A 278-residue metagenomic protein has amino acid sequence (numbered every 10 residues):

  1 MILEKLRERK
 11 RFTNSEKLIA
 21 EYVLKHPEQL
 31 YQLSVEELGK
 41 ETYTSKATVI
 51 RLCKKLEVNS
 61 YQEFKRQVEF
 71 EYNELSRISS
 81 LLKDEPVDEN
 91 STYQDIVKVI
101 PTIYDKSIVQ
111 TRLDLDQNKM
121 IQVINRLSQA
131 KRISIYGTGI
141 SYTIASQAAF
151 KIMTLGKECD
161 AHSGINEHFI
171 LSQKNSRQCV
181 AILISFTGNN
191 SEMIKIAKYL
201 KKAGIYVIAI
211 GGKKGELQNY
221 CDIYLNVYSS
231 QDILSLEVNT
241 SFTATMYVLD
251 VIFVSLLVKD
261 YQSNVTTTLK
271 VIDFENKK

Functional and structural regions predicted by a protein language model:
M1-R9: Short, Lys/Arg-enriched N-terminal segment that forms or immediately precedes the first helix of a structured domain
I2-L3, N14-L18, E28-Q32, K40-Y43 (+1 more regions): HTH-adjacent hinge/linker in prokaryotic transcriptional regulators
A47: Key DNA-contact positions within bacterial/archaeal DNA-binding proteins
N118-A130: Glycine-rich phosphate/diphosphate-binding loops that line cofactor/substrate pockets in enzymes
S128-Y247, V251-D260: Glycine-rich phosphate-binding loops that contact phosphosugars or nucleotide phosphates
Q262-K278: A short, charged, Gly/Pro-tolerant segment at domain boundaries
